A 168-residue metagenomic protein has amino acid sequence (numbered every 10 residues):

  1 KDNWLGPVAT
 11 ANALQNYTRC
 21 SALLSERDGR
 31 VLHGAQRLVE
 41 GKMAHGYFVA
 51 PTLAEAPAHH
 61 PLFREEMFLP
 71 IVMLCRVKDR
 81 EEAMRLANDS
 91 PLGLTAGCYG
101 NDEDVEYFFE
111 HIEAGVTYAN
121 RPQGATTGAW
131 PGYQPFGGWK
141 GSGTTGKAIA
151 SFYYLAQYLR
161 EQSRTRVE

Functional and structural regions predicted by a protein language model:
W4: Oxyanion/phosphate-interacting regions
V8-T18: Short beta-strand to alpha-helix junction loop
T18-R30: Long, low-complexity segments enriched in small/aliphatic residues
G29-Y47: Conserved PLP cofactor-binding pocket of PLP-dependent enzymes
G41-E168: Conserved C-terminal structural/oligomerization subdomain of aldehyde/semialdehyde dehydrogenase
